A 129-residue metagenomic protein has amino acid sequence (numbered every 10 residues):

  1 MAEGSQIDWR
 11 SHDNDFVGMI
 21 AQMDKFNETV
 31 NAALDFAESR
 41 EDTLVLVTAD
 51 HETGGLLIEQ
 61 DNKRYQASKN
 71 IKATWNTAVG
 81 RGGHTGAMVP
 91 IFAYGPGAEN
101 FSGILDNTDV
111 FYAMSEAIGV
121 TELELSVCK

Functional and structural regions predicted by a protein language model:
M1-K129: A post-motif C-terminal structural segment
